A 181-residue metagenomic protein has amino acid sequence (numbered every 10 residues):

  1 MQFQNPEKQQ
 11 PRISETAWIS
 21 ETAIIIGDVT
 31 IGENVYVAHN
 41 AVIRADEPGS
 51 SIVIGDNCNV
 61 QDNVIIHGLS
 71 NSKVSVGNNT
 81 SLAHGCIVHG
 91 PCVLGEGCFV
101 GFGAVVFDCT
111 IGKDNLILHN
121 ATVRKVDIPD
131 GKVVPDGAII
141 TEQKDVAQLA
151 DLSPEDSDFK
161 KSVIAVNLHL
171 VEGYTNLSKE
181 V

Functional and structural regions predicted by a protein language model:
M1-Y36, V42, P48: Extended, small-residue-rich solenoid/repeat segments and analogous flexible loops that form exposed scaffolds
Q2-R12, D46, S51-V53, D62-N63 (+3 more regions): Glycine-rich hexapeptide-repeat left-handed beta-helix
H39-N40, G131: Conserved SET/PR domain catalytic loop and adjacent active-site segment of histone-lysine N-methyltransferases
D56: A cytosolic small-molecule/anion-sensing beta-strand core signal
N59: Glycine/small-residue-rich phosphate/adenosyl-binding loop
G77: Glycine/small-residue-rich loop that forms an oxyanion/phosphate-binding "nest" at active or ligand-binding sites
